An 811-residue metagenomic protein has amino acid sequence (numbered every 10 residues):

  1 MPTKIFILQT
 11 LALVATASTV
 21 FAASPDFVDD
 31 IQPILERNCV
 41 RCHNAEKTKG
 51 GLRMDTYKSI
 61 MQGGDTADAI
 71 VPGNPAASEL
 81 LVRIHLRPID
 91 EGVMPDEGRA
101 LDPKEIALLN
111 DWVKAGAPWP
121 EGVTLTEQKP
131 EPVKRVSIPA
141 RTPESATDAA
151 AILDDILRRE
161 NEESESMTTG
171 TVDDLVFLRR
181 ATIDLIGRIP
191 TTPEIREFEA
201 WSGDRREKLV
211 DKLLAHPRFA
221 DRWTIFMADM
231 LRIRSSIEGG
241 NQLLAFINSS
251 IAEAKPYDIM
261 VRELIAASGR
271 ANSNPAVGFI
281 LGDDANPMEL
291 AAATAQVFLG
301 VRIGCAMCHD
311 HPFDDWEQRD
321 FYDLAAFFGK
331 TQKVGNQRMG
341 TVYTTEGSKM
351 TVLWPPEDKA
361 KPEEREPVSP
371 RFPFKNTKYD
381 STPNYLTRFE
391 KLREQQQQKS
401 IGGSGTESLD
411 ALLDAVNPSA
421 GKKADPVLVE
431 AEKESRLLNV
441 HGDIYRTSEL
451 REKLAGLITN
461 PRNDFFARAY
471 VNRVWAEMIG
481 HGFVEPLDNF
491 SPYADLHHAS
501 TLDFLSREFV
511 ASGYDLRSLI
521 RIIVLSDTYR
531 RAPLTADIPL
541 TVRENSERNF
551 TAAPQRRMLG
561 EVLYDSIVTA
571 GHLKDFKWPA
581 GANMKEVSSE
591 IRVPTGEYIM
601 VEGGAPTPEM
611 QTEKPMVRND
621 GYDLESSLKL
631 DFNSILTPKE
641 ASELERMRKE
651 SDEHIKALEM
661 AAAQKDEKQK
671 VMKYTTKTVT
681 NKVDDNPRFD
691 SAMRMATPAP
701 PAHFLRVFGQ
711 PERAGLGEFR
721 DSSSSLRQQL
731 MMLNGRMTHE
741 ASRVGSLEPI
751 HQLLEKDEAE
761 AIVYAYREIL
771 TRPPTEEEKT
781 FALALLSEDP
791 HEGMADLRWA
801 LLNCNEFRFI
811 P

Functional and structural regions predicted by a protein language model:
M1-L8: Positively charged n-region of N-terminal signal peptides that target proteins for export
L8-T19: Bacterial N-terminal signal peptides
A22-K114, P118-R158, L175, R180 (+9 more regions): Solvent-exposed helix-loop boundary motif
S145-R180, D184, I189-R218, W223 (+8 more regions): Primarily short, surface-exposed interaction patches in extracytoplasmic proteins
T697, V707-L716: A structural supersecondary motif
